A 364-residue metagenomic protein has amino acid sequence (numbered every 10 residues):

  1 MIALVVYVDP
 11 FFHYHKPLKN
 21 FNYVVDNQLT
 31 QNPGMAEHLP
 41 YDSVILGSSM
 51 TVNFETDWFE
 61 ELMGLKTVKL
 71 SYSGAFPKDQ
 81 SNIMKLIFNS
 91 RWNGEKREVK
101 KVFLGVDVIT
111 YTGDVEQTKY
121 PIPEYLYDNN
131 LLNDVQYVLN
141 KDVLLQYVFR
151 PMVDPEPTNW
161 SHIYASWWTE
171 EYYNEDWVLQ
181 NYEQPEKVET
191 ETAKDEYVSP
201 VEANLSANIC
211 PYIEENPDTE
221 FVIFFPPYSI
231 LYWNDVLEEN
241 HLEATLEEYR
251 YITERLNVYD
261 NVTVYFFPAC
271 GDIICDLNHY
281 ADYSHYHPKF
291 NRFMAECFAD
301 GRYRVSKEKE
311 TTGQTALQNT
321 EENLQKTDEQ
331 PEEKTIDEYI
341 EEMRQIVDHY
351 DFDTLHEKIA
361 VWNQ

Functional and structural regions predicted by a protein language model:
M1-D9: Hydrophobic membrane-insertion alpha-helices, especially the h-region of bacterial N-terminal signal peptides
V8-K69, F76-L86: Membrane/wall-proximal cationic-aromatic binding patches
P40-D42, L65, R97-K101, N216-F221 (+1 more regions): Loop/turn elements at helix/coil->beta-strand transitions in domains of secreted/extracellular proteins
M50-D134: Membrane-embedded segments
N53-F54, T110-V115, S229-N234, I273-D276: Short catalytic/ligand-binding loop motif for oxyanion handling, primarily in non-cytosolic enzymes, centered on
G105-V106, V115-E215, L317, E322-Q364: Secreted/periplasmic serine-hydrolase-like ester/acetyl group-modifying domain
W177-Y259: Conserved, well-ordered alpha-helix/loop/beta-strand core segments that scaffold catalytic motifs
R250-Q364: C-terminal regions of proteins
